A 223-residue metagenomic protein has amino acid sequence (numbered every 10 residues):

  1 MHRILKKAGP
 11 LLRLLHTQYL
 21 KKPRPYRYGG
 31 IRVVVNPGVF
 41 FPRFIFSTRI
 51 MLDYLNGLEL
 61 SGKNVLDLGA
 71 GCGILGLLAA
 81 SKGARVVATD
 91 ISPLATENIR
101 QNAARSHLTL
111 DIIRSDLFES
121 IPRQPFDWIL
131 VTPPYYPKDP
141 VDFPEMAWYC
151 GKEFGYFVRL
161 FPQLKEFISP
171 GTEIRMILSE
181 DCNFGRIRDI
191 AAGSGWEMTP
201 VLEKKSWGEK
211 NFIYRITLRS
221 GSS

Functional and structural regions predicted by a protein language model:
M1-P25: N-terminal auxiliary segments of SAM/dcSAM-dependent transferases
L20-K22, G29, F212: Residue-level marker for the onset of beta-strands and adjacent loop->beta junctions in well-ordered domains
R27, V34, I213-T217: Short, well-ordered beta-strand micro-motif
Y28, L60, R105-H107, S169 (+1 more regions): Short, well-ordered coil/turn elements that cap or connect secondary structure elements
N36-L55: Conserved SAM-binding loop and adjacent beta-strand
L52-P122, W128-V131, Y136-K138: Conserved SAM/SAH cofactor-binding pocket of Class I
D53, P93, D111-L218: S-adenosylmethionine
S220-S223: Flexible, glycine-/basic-rich loop-and-beta segments that form/coincide with the SAM-dependent methyltransferase
